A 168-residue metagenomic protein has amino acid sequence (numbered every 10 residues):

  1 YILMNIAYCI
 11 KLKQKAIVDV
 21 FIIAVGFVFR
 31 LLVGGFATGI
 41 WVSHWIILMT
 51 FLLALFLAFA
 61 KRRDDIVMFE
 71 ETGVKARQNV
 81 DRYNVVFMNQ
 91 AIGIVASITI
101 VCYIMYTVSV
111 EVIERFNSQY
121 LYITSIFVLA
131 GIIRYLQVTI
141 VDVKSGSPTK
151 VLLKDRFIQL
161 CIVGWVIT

Functional and structural regions predicted by a protein language model:
Y1-Y8: Internal transmembrane alpha-helices of multipass membrane proteins
I10-K15, F21, V28-T168: C-terminal membrane-associated helical module and adjoining short loops/tails
